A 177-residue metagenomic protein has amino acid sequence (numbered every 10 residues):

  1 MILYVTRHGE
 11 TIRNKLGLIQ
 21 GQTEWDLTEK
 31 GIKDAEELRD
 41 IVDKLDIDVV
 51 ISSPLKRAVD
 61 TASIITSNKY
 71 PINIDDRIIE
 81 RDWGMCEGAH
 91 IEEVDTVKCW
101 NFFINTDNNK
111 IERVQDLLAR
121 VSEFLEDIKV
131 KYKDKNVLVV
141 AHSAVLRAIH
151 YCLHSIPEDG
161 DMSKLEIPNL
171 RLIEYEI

Functional and structural regions predicted by a protein language model:
M1-Y4, V49: Extreme N-terminal starter segment of soluble prokaryotic enzymes
L3, K135-S143: Generic beta-sheet signal
E10-Y70: Active-site-proximal alpha-helix that buttresses catalytic centers in soluble enzyme cores
D43-D46, I128-K135: Glycine-rich phosphate-binding loop signature in dinucleotide/nucleotide-binding domains
S52-S53, A119, V140-A141: Short beta-strand scaffold positions
I65-R120: Phosphate-handling substructures
S143-R147, R171: GST superfamily/GST-like fold recognition
H154-I177: Domain-level recognition of soluble alpha/beta enzyme cores, biased toward histidine phosphatases/phosphomutases
